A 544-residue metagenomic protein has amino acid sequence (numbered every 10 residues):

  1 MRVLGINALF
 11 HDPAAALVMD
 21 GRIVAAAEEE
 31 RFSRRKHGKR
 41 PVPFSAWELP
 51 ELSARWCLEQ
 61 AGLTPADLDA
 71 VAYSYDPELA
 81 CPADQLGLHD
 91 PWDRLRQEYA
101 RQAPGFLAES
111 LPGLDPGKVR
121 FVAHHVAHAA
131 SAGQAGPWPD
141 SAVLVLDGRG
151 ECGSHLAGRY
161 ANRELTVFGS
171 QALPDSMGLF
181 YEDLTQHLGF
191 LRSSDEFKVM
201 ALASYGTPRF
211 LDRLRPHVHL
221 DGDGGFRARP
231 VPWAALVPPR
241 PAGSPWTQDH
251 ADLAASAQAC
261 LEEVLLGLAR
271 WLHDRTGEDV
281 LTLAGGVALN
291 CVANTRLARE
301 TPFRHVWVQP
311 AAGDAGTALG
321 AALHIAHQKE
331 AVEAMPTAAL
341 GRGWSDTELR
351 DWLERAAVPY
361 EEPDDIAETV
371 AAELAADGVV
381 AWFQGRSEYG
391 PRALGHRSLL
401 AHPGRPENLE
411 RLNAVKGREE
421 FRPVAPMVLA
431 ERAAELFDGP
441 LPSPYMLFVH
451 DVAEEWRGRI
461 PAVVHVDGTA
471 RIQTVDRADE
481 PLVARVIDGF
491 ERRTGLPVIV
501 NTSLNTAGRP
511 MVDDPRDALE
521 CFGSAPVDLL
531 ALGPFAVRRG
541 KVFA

Functional and structural regions predicted by a protein language model:
M1-L4: Extreme N-terminal starter segment of soluble prokaryotic enzymes
N7-K36, V42-S45, D84, R94 (+8 more regions): Flexible beta->alpha loop and helix N-cap segments adjacent to enzyme active/binding sites
F32-L63, L265: N-terminal phosphate-binding loop and adjacent alpha-helix
K39-R40, L88-W92, R240-S256: Short glycine/proline- and acidic residue-enriched helix-loop micro-motifs that form flexible lids or anion-recognition
S53-D69, S110-P112, L268-G277: Phosphate/pyrophosphate-binding loops at sites that engage ATP/ADP/AMP, CoA/4′-phosphopantetheine, polyphosphate
W56-L107, A130-S131: Short beta-strand-loop/turn "lid" adjacent to the catalytic site in phosphate-handling enzymes
T64-D76, V119-R120, G277-G286, V380-A381: Short glycine-rich phosphate-binding loop at a beta-alpha junction
S256-L281: Phosphate/ATP-binding catalytic cores across multiple sugar-kinase/actin-like superfamilies, primarily ASKHA
